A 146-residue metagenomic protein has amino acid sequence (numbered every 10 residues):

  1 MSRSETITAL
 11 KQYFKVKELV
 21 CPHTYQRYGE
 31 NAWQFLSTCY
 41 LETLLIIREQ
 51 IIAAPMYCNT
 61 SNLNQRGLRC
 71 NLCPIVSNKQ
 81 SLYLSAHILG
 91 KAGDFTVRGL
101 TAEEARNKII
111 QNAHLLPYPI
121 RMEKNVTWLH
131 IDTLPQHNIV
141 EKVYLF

Functional and structural regions predicted by a protein language model:
M1-Y57: Active-site acidic/histidine clusters and adjacent loop/turn architecture that either coordinate catalytic ions
L19, I52, N71, H114-L116: Compositionally biased, intrinsically disordered/low-complexity regions enriched for serine, proline and threonine
F35-S37, R69-V76, K108-N112: A short linear-motif detector with a strong N-terminal bias
L41-Q80: Extended, low-complexity, intrinsically disordered C-terminal regulatory tails of eukaryotic serine/threonine kinases
Y83-F146: Catalytic cores and adjacent binding grooves of peptidoglycan-active enzymes
